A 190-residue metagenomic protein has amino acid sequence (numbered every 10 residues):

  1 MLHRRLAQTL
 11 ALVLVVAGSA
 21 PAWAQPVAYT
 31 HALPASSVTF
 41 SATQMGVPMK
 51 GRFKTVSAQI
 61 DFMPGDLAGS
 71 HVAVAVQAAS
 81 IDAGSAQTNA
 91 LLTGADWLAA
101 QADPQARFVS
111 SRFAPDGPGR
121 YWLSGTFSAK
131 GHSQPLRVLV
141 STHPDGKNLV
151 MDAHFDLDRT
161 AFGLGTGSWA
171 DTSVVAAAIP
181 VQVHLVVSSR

Functional and structural regions predicted by a protein language model:
M1-L10: Bacterial N-terminal signal peptides that target proteins for export
T9-S19: Bacterial N-terminal signal peptides
A22-R190: Low-complexity, acidic/polar, glycine-enriched regions of mature
